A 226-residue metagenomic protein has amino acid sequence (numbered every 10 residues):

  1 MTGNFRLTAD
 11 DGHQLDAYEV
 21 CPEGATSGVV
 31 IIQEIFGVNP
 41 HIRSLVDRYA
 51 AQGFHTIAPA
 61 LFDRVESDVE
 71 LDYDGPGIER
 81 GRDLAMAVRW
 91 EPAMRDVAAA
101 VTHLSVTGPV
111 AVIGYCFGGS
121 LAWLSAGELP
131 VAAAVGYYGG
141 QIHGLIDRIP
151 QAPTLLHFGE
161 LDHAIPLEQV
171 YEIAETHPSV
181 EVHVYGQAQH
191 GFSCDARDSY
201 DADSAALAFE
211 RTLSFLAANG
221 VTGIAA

Functional and structural regions predicted by a protein language model:
M1-A226: N-terminal cap/leader regions of alpha/beta-hydrolase-fold enzymes, predominantly small-molecule hydrolases
